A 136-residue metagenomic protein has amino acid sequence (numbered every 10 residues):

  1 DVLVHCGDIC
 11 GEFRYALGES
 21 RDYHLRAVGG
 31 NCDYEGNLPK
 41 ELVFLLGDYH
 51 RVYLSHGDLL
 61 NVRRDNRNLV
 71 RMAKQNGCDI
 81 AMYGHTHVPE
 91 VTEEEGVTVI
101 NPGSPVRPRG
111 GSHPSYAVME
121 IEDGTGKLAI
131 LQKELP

Functional and structural regions predicted by a protein language model:
D1-L46: Core catalytic region of metal-dependent phosphoesterases/phosphodiesterases, especially metallo-beta-lactamase-like
V2-D8, R26-N31, Y53-H56, D79-H85 (+1 more regions): Active-site neighborhood of phospho(di)ester-bond hydrolases with catalytic His/Asp-centered motifs
C10-R14, C32-N37, L60-R64, A81-E93 (+1 more regions): Active-site environment of divalent metal-dependent phosphoester hydrolases
R26, L45, S55, A129-L131: General small-molecule cofactor/ligand-binding pocket signal
Y34-N76, R107-G110: Active-site-proximal segments of metal-dependent phosphoesterases and phosphodiesterases across multiple
K40, R71-G77, E93, I100-P136: Binuclear metal-dependent phosphoesterase catalytic core
